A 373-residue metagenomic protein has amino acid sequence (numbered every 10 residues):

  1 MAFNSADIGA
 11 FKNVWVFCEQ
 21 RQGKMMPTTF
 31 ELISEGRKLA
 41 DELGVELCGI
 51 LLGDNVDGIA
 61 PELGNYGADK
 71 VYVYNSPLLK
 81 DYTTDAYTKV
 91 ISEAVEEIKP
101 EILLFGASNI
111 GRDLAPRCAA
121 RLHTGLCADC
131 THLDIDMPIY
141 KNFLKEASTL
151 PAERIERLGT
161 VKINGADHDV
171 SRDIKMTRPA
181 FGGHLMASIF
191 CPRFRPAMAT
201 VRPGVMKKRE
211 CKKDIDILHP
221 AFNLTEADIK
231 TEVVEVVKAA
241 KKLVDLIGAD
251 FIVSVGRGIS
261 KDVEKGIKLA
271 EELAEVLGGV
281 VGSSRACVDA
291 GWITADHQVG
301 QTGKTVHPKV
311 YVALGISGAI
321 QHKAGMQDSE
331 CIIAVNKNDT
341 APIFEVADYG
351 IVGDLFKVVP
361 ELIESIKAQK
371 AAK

Functional and structural regions predicted by a protein language model:
M1-K373: N-terminal glycine-rich FAD/FM-binding segment characteristic of electron-transfer flavoproteins
